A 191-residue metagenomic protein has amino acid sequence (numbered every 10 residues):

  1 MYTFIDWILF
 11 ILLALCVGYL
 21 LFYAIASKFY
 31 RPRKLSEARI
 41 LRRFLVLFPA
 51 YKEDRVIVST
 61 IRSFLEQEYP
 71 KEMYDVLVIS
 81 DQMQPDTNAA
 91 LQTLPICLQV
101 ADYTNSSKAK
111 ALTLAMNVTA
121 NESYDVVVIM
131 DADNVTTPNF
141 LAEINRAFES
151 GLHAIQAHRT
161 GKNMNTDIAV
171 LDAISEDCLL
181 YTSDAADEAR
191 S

Functional and structural regions predicted by a protein language model:
M1-I40: N-terminal membrane-anchoring/stem segments of glycan-assembly enzymes
R43-L45, D75: Cell-envelope/extracellular polymer assembly enzymes that use nucleotide-activated donors
A50-V58, S80, Q84: A structural helix-start
V58, P85-Q92, N139: Acidic helix N-cap motif at the loop->helix transition within catalytic regions of sugar-transfer enzymes
R62-M73: Short, acidic, metal-binding catalytic loop of nucleotide-sugar glycosyltransferases
S80-N88, Y103-N105, V135: A conserved acidic beta->alpha catalytic loop
V100-N121, L141-S183, S191: Long helical/loop segments within the catalytic core of UDP-sugar-dependent glycosyltransferases, especially the large
Y124-V135: Short beta-strand-to-loop acidic/aromatic patch adjacent to the donor-nucleotide binding site
